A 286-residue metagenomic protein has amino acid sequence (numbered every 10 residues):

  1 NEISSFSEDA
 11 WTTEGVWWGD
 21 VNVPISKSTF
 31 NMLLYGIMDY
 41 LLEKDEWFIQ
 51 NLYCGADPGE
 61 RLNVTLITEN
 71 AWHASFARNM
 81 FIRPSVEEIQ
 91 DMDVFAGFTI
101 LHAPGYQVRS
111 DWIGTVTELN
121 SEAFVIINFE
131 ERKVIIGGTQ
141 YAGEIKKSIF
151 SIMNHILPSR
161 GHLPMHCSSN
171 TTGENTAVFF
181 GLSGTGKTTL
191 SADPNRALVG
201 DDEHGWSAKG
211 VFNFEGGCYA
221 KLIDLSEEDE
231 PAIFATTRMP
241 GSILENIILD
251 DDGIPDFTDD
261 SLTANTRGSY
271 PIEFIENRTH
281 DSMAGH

Functional and structural regions predicted by a protein language model:
N1-D93: N-terminal accessory targeting/assembly segments
I3-E8, I25, S121-F124, C167 (+1 more regions): Nucleotide/phosphate-binding sheet-loop regions of phosphoryl- and nucleotidyl-transfer enzymes
F30-D39, R83, N120-S121, R267-D281: Short alpha-helical segments and helix-capping/turn motifs at coil-helix boundaries
Q50, L198-D201: General beta-strand structural signal in soluble alpha/beta enzymes
F95-I156: Charged, amphipathic alpha-helical linker segments immediately N-terminal to NTP-binding catalytic cores
P158, H166-L182, A192-P194, D201-H286: Glycine-rich, often acidic-flanked micro-motifs that create phosphate/phosphodiester-binding or positioning elements
T185-K187: Conserved glycine(s) of the Walker
